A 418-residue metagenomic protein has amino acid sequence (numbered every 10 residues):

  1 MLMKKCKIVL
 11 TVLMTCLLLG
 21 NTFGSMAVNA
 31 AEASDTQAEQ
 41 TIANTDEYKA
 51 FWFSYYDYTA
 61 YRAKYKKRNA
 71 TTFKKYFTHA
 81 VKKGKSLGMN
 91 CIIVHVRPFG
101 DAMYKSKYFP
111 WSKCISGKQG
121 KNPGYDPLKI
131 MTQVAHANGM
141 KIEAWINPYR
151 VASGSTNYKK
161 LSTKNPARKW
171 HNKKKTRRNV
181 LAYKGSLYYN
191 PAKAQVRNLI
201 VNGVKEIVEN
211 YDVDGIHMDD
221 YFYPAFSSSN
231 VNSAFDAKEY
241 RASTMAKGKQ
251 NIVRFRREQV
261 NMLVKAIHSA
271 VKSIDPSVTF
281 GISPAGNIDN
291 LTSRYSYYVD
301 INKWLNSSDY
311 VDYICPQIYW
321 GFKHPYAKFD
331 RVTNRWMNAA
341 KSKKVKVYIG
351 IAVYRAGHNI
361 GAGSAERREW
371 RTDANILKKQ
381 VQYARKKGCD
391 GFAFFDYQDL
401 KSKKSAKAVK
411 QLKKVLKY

Functional and structural regions predicted by a protein language model:
L19-A38: Sec-dependent signal peptide cleavage junction
T41-K74, E143-A144, Y149-N210: Active-site-adjacent "subsite" loops/lids of carbohydrate-active enzymes
Y56-T71, Y108-Y125, Y183-N198, G248-V260 (+2 more regions): The substrate-binding groove and active-site-proximal loops of carbohydrate-active enzymes, especially glycoside
K67-L87, C114-N138, N202, E258-K265: Aromatic- and glycine-enriched glycan-recognition loops and surfaces that form the carbohydrate-binding subsites
K75-A102, N210-G215, S307-I314, K386-G391: Catalytic domains of carbohydrate-active enzymes, especially glycoside hydrolases
L87-P123: Aromatic-lined carbohydrate-binding/catalytic grooves of carbohydrate-active enzymes
A167-I288, T292-S307, Q317-W320: Polysaccharide-binding and catalytic clefts of secreted carbohydrate-active enzymes
N306-Y326, W336, K343-Y418: Substrate-binding cleft of secreted/luminal carbohydrate-active enzymes
